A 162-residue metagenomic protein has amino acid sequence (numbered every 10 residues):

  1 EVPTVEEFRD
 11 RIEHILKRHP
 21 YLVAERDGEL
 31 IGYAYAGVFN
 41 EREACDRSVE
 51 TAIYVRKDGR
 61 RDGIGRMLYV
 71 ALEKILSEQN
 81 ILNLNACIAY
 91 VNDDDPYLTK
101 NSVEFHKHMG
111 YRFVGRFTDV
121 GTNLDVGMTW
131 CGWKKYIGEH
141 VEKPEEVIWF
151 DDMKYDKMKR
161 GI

Functional and structural regions predicted by a protein language model:
E1-I12: Conserved GNAT-fold acetyl-CoA-binding loop/helix
I12-V23: A short helix-loop-beta-strand connector motif used in the catalytic cores of GNAT acetyltransferases and, in some
V23, E29-V38: Conserved beta-strand in the GNAT
E50-R61, I88-D93: A short, internal acetyl-CoA/4′-phosphopantetheine-binding micro-motif in the GNAT/acyltransferase core
V55, R61-E78, K100-E104, H108: Conserved acetyl-CoA-binding loop-helix of GNAT-fold acetyltransferases
L76-N101: Conserved GNAT acetyl-CoA-binding A-motif
C87-A89, V103, K107-V126: Conserved catalytic-core motifs of GNAT/GCN5-like acyltransferases
T99, D119-I162: C-terminal "cap" of GNAT-fold acetyltransferases
